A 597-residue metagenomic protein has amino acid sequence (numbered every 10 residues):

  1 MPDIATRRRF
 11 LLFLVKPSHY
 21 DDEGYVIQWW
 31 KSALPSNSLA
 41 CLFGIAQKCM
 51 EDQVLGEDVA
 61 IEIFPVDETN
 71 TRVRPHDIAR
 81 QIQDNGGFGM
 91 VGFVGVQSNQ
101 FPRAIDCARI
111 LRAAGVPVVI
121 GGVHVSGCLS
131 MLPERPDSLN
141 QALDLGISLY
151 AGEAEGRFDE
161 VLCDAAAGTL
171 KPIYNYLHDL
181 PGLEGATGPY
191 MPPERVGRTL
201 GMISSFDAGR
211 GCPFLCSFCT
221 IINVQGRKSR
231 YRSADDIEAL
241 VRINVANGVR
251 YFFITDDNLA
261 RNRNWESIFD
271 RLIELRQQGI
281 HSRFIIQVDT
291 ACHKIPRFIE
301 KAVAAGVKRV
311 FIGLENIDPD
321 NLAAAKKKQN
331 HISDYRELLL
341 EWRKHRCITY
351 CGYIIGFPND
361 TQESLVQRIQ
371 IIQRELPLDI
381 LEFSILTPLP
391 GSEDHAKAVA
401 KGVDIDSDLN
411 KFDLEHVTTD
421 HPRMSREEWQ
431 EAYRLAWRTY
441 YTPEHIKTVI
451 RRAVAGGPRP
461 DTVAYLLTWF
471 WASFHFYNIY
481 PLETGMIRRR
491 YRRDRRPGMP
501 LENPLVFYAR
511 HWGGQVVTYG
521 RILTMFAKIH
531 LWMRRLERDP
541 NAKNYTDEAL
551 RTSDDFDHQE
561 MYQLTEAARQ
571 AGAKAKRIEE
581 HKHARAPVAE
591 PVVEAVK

Functional and structural regions predicted by a protein language model:
P2-L14, Q83-F88, I110, H416-K597: Radical SAM enzyme core and accessory elements
P2-N247: Acidic, low-complexity intrinsically disordered segments
L14, F93, I120, I254-D256 (+2 more regions): Conserved beta-strand positions
D21-D22, V125-M131, R157-F158, F214 (+5 more regions): Flexible glycine/acidic-rich beta-alpha junction loops that bind and position SAM and/or redox cofactors in anaerobic
A46-A60, L145, N247, A305 (+3 more regions): A structural motif corresponding to the C-terminal end of an alpha-helix and its immediate exit/capping segment
Q53-G56, L111-V116, E274-H281, H345-R346 (+1 more regions): Short helix-capping segments at alpha-helix termini
G89, R250, K308, L378-D379: Short acidic/polar active-site loop segments enriched in Thr and Asp
E184-Y350, I355-F357, T361-E363, Q367-Q370: Radical SAM [4Fe-4S] cluster-binding motif and immediate context
